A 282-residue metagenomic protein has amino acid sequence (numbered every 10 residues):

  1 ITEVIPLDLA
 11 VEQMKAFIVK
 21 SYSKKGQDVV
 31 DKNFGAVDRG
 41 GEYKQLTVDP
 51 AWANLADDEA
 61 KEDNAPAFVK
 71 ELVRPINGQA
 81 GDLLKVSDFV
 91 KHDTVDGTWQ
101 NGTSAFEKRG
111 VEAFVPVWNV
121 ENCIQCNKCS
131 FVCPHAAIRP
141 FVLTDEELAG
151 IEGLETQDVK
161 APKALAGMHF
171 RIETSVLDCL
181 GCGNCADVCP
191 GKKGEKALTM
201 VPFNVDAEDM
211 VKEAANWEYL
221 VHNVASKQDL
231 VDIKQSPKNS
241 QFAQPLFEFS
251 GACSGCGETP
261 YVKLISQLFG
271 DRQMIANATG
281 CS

Functional and structural regions predicted by a protein language model:
I1-I5: Alpha-helical support elements that line or immediately flank enzyme active sites and cofactor-binding pockets
L7-C179, A186-M274, T279-S282: Ferredoxin-type iron-sulfur electron-transfer modules and their immediate structural context
